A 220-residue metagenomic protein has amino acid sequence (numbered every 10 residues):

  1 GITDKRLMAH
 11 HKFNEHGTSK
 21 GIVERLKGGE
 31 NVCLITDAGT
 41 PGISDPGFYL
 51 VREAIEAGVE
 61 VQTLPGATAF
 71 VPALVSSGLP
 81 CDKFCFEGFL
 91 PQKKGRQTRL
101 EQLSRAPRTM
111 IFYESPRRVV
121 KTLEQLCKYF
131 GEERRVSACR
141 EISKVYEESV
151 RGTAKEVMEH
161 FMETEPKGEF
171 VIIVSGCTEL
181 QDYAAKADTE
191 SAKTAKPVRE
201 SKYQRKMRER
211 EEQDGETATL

Functional and structural regions predicted by a protein language model:
G1-L64: Class I S-adenosyl-L-methionine
I2-D4, E24-L26, V51-E53, S77-D82 (+2 more regions): Short, hinge-like loop/turn segments at secondary-structure boundaries
T3-H11, V61-Q62, C81-G88, E133-C139: Short hydrophobic/aromatic-enriched beta-strand-loop microsegments
K20, D45, A73-V75, Q97-E101 (+3 more regions): Short, well-ordered secondary-structure micro-motifs
R25, G95-I111, Y129, L180: A charged, well-structured terminal subsegment
E30-N31, T109, Y113-L220: A contiguous loop/helix-start segment that scaffolds small-molecule binding in enzyme catalytic cores
T40, S44, A67, L90-K93 (+2 more regions): Conserved phosphate/pyrophosphate-binding and hydrolysis machinery centered on Walker-type P-loop NTPases, extending
Y49-A106: Class I SAM-dependent methyltransferase SAM-binding "motif I" and its flanking Rossmann-like core
